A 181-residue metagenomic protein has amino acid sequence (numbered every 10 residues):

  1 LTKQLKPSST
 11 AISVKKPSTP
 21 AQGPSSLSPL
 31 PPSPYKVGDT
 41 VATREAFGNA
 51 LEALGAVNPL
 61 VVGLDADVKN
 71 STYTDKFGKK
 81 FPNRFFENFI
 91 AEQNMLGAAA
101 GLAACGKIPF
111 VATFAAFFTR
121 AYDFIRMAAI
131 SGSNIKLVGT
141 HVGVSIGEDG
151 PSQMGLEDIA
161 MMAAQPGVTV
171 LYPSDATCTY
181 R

Functional and structural regions predicted by a protein language model:
K3-R181: Thiamine diphosphate
